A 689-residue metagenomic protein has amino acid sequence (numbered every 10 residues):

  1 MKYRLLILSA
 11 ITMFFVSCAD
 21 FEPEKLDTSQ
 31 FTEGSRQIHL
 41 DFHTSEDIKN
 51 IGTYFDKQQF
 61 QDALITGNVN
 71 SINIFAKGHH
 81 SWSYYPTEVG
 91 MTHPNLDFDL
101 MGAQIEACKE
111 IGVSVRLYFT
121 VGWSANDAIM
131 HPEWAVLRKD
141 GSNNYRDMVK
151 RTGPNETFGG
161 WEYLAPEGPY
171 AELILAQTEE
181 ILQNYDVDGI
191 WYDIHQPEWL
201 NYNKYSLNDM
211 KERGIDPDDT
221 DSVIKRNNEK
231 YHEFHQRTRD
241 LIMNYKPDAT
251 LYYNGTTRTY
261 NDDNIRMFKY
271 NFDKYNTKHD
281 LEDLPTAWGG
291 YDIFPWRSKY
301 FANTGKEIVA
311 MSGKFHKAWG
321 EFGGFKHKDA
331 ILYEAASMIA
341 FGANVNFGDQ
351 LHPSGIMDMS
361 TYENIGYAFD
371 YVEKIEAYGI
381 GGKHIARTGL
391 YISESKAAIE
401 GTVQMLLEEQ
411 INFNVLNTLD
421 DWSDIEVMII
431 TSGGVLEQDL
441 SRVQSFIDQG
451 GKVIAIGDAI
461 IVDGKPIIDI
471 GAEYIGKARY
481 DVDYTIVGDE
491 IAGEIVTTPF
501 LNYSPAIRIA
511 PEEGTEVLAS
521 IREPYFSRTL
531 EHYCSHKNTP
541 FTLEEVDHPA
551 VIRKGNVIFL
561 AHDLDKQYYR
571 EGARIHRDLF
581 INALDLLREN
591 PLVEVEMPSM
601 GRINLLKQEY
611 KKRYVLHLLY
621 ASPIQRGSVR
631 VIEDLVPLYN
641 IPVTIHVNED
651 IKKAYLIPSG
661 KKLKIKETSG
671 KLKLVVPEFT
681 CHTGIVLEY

Functional and structural regions predicted by a protein language model:
V16-S17: C-terminal motif of bacterial Sec signal peptides marking the signal peptidase cleavage site
D20-L40, S45-F55: N-terminal carbohydrate-binding accessory modules
K25-D27, T32-E33, F98, Q104 (+5 more regions): Carbohydrate-binding surfaces of carbohydrate-active enzymes
I48-G67, E88-I111, E172, E233-F234 (+1 more regions): Aromatic- and glycine-enriched glycan-recognition loops and surfaces that form the carbohydrate-binding subsites
I48-T66, Y170-I181, D262-N271, F294 (+1 more regions): Short, acidic/polar
F55-H80, N184, A335, M405 (+1 more regions): Catalytic domains of carbohydrate-active enzymes, especially glycoside hydrolases
I65-L100, W123-S142, R146, W199-M210 (+3 more regions): Aromatic-lined carbohydrate-binding/catalytic grooves of carbohydrate-active enzymes
L117, V121-Y185, I224, H235-Q236: Active-site-adjacent "subsite" loops/lids of carbohydrate-active enzymes
